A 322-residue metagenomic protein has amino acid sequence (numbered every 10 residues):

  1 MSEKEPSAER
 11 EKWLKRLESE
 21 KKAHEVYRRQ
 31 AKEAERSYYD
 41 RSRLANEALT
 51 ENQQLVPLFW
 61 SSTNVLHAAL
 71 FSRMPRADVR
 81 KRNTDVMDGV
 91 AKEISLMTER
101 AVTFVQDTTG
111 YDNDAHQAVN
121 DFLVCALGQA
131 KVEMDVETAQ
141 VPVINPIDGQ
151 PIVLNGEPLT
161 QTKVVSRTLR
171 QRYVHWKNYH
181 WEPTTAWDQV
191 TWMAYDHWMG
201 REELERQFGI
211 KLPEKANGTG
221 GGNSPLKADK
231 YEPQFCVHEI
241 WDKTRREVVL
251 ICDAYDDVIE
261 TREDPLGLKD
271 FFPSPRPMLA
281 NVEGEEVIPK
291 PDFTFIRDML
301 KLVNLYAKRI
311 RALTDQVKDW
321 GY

Functional and structural regions predicted by a protein language model:
M1-Y322: Extended alpha-helical, oligomerization-prone segments that build pores/tubes and scaffolds
